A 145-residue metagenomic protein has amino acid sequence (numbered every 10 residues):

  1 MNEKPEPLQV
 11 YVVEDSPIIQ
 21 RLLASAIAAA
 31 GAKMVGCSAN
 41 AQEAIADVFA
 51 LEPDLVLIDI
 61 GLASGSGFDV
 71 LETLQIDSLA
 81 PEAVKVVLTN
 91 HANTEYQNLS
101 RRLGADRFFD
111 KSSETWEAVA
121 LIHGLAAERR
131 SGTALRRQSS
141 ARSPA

Functional and structural regions predicted by a protein language model:
M1-Q9, W116-A145: Non-catalytic signal-transmission and effector/linker regions of two-component phosphorelay proteins
E14: Conserved acidic carboxylate
P17-G36: Two-component/phosphorelay signaling modules centered on CheY-like receiver
C37-L55: Acidic, metal-coordinating helix/loop segments flanking the phosphotransfer/catalytic sites of two-component signaling
N40, S66-D69: Acidic catalytic/metal-coordinating carboxylates
D59-I60, T89: Active-site residues of response regulator receiver
F68-P81: Short amphipathic alpha-helix used as the core "switch/output" element in two-component signaling
D69, A92-F109, S113: Alpha4 helix (beta4-alpha4-beta5 surface) of REC/receiver domains from two-component response regulators
